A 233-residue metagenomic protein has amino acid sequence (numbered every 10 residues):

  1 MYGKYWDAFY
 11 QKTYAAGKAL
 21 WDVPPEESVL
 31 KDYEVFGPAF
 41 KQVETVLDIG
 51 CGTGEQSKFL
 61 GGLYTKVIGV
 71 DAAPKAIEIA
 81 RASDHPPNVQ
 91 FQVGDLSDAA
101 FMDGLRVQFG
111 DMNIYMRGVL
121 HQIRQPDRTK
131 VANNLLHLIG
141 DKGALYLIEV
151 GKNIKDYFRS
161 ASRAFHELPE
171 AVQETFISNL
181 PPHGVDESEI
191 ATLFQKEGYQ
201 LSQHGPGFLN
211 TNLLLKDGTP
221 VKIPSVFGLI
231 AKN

Functional and structural regions predicted by a protein language model:
M1-V107, I123-D127, N134, A144-N233: Class I (Rossmann-like) S-adenosyl-L-methionine-dependent methyltransferase catalytic domain, capturing the SAM-binding
Y115: A conserved beta-strand element that flanks and buttresses the S-adenosyl-L-methionine
V119: Hydrophobic adenine-recognition pocket in adenosine-nucleotide-binding enzymes
H137-I139: Conserved helix-to-beta-strand junction in the class I
